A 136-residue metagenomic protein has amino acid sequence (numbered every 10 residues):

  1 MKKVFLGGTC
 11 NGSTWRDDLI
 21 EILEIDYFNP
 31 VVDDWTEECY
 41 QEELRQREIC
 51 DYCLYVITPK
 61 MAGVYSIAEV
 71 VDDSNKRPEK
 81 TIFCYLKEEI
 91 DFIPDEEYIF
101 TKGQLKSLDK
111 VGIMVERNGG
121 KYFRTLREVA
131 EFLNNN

Functional and structural regions predicted by a protein language model:
M1-N136: Conserved catalytic or regulatory cores that recognize and/or transform ribose-phosphate-containing ligands
